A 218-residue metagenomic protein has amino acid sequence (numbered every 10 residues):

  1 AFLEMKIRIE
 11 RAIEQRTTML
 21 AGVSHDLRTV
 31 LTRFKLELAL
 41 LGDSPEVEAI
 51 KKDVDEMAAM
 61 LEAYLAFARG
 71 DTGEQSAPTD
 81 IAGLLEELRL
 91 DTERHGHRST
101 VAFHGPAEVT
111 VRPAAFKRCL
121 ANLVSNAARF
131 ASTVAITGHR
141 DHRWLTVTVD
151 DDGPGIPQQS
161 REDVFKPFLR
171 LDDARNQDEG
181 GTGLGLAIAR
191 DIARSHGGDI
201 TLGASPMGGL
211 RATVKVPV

Functional and structural regions predicted by a protein language model:
I7-K52: Membrane-proximal coiled-coil signaling linkers
G70-E74, E108-V111: Conserved micro-motifs of the catalytic ATP-binding
R98-T110, H142, M207: Conserved catalytic submotifs in the C-terminal HATPase_c
T133-R143: Short beta-strand/loop element within the Bergerat-fold HATPase_c
I156-L169: Short conserved segment of the HATPase_c
G180, G185, A189: Short alpha-helical Gxxx[C/S/T] motif in the catalytic ATP-binding
G197-G198: Conserved glycine-rich
